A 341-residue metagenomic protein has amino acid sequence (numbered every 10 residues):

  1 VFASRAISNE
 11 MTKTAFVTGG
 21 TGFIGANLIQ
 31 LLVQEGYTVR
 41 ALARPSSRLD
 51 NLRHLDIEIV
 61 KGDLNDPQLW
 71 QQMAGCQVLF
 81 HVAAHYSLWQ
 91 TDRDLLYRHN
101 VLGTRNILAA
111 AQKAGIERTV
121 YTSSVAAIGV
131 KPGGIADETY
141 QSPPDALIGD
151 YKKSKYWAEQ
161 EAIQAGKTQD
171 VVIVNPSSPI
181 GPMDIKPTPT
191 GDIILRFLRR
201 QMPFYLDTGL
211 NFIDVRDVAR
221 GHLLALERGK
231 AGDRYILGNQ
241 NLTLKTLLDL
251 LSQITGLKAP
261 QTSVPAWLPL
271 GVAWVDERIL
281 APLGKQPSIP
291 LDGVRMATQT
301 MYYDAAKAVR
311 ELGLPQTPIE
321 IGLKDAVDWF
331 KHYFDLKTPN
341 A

Functional and structural regions predicted by a protein language model:
A15-E35: N-terminal Rossmann NAD(P)H-binding glycine-rich loop of SDR-like oxidoreductase domains
S46-R53, I57-L102, A110: NAD(P)H-binding glycine-rich loop region in Rossmannoid oxidoreductase-like domains and their noncatalytic homologs
L95-V101, D137-Y140, L147-E159, T188-G191 (+1 more regions): Short-chain dehydrogenase/reductase
H99-Y151: Conserved Rossmann-fold NAD(P)-dependent oxidoreductase catalytic core, especially the SDR/UDP-sugar
N106, W157, P189, L206-L226 (+1 more regions): Substrate-positioning beta->alpha
S123, Q160-P182: Conserved beta-loop-beta element that borders a ligand/cofactor-binding pocket
S142-A146, D192-I213, D217, G229: A conserved pocket-lining segment of Rossmann-fold NAD(P)-dependent short-chain dehydrogenase/reductase
G221-S288, A305, E320-A341: Mid/C-terminal beta-alpha module of Rossmann-like enzyme folds, strongest in SDR-family dehydrogenases/epimerases
